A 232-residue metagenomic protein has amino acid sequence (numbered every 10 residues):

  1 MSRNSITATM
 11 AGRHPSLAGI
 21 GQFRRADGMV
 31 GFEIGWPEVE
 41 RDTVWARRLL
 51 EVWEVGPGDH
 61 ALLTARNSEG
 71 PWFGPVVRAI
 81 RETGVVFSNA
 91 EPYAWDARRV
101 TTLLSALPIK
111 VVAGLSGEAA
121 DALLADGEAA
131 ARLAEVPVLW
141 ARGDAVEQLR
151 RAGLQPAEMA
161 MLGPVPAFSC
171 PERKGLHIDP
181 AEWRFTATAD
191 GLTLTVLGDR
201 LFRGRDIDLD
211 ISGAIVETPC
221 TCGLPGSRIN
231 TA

Functional and structural regions predicted by a protein language model:
M1-W53: Active-site diphosphate/adenylate-binding microenvironment
S2-N4, H60, F73-P75, T83-A232: Active-site glycine/GP-rich loop and adjacent strand/helix microenvironment that borders small-molecule binding pockets
F23-F32, E38, P57, L62-T64 (+4 more regions): Residue-level signal for well-ordered alpha-helical segments
P37-E82: Conserved AMP-binding loop of ANL adenylate-forming enzymes
